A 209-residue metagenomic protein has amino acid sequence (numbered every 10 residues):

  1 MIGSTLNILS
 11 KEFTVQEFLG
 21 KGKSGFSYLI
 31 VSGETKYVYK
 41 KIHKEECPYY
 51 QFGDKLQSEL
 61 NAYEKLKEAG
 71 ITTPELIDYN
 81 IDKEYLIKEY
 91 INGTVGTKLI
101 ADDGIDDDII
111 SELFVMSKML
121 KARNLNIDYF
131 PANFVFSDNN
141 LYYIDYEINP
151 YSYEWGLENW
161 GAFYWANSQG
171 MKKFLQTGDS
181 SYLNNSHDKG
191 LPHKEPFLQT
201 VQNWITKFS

Functional and structural regions predicted by a protein language model:
M1-Q16: Juxta-kinase regulatory segment immediately upstream of eukaryotic protein kinase catalytic domains
Q16-Q57: ATP-binding glycine-rich loop module of kinase domains
Y37, T72, L86, Y142-I144: Protein kinase-like catalytic core scaffold
F52-G53, I71-I110: Conserved structural core of kinase catalytic domains
N61-I71: Structural motif at the C-terminus of the N-lobe alphaC helix and the adjacent alphaC-beta4 loop of the Hanks-type
M116-N124: Conserved hydrophobic alpha-helix
N124-N126, S137-S209: C-lobe/activation-segment region of protein kinase-like
Y129-F134: Hydrophobic residue at the +6 position relative to the catalytic HRD Asp in the kinase catalytic loop
